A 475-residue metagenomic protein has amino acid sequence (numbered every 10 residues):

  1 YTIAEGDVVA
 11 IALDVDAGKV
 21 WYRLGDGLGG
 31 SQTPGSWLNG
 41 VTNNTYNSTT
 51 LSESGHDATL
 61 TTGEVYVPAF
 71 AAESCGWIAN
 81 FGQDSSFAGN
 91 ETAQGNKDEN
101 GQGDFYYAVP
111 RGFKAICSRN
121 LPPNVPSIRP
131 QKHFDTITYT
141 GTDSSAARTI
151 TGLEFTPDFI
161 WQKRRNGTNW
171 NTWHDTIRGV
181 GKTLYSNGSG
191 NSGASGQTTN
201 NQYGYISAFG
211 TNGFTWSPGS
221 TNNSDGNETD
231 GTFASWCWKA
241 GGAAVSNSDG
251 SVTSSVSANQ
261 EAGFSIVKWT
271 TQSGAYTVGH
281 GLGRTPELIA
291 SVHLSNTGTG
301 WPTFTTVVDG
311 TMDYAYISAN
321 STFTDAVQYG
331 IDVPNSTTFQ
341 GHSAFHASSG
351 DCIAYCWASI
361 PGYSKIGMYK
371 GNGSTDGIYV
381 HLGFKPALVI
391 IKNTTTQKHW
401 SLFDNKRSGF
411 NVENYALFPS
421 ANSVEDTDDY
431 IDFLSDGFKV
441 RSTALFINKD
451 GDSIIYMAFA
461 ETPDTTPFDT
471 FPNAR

Functional and structural regions predicted by a protein language model:
Y1-R475: Surface-exposed molecular-recognition determinants
